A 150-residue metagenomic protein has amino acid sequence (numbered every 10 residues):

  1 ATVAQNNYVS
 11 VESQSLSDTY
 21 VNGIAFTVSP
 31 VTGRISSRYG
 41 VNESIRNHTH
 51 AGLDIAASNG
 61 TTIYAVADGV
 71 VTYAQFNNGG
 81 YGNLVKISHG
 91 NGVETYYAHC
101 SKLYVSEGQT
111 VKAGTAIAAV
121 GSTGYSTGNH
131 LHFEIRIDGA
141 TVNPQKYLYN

Functional and structural regions predicted by a protein language model:
V3, I55, N83-I87, K112-S126: Short hydrophobic beta/alpha edge segments that flank linear recognition/processing sites
V3-Y81: Surface-exposed, glycine-biased beta-strand/turn segments
I35, I63, G69-V71, V105-V120: A structural signal for short beta-strand/turn segments enriched in small hydrophobics and glycine
H48-A51, V66-Y104, N129-L131: Zn2+-dependent peptidoglycan hydrolase active-site motif and core
S58, A74, G90-G114, D138 (+1 more regions): Short histidine-centered loop motifs in beta-beta connectors
L131-G139: A short hydrophobic beta-strand segment most commonly corresponding to one strand of the jelly-roll/cupin
N143: Histidine- and aromatic-rich ligand-binding microenvironments
